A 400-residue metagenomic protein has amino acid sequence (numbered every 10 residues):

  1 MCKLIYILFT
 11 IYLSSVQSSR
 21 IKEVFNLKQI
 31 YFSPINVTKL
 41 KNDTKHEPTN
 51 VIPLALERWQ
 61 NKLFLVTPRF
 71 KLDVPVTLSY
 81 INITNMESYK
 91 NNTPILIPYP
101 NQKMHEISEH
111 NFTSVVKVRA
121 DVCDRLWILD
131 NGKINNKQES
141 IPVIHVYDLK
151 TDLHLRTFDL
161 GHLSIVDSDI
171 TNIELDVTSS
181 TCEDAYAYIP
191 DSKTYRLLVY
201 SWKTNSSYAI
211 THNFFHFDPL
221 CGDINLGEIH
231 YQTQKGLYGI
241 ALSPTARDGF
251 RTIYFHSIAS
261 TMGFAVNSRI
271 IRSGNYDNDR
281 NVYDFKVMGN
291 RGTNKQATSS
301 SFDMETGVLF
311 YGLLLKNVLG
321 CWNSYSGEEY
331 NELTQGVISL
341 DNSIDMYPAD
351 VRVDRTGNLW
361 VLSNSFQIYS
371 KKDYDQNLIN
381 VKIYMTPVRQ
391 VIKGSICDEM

Functional and structural regions predicted by a protein language model:
C2-S18: Cleavable N-terminal signal peptides of Sec/SRP-targeted secreted and luminal proteins
Q17-E47, L54-I107, N131-D159: Beta-propeller domains
K28-K45, Y89-H110, L153-S168, S207-Q232 (+4 more regions): Surface-exposed loop and turn segments in beta-propeller and other repeat-based domains that flank or scaffold
H46-W59, E106-L126, L163-A187, H216-T252 (+3 more regions): Beta-rich, blade/repeat-based domains predominating in secreted/periplasmic proteins but also intracellular
L65-K71, I128-N135, D184-K193, I253-A259 (+3 more regions): Conserved beta-strand positions in repeat-built beta-propeller and related beta-rich domains
F70-P75, N136-P142, S192-K193, Q232-T233 (+4 more regions): Short, solvent-exposed loop/turn segments at conserved positions within beta-propeller repeat blades
N82-Y89, K150, W202-Y208, A265-N278 (+2 more regions): Short loop/turn segments immediately following beta-strands, especially the blade-tip and inter-blade linker loops
P348-M400: Blade-level signature of beta-propeller repeat domains, shared across WD40, Kelch, NHL, RCC1 and BNR/Asp-box propellers
